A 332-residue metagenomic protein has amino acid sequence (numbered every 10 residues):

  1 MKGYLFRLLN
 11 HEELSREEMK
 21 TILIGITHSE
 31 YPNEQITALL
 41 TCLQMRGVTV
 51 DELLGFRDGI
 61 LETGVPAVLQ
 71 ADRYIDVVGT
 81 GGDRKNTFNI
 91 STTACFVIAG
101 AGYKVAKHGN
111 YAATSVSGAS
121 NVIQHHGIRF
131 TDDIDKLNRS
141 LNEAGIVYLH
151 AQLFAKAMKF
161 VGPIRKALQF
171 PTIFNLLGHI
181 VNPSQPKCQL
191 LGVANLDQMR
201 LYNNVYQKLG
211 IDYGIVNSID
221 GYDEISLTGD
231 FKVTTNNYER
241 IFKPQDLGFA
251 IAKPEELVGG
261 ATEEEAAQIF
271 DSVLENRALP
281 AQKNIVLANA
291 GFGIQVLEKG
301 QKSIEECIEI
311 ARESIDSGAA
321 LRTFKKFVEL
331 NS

Functional and structural regions predicted by a protein language model:
M1-T87, A101, V105, A252-L257 (+4 more regions): Acidic, glycine/proline-rich low-complexity segments that act as flexible tails and inter-domain linkers
L9, V77-T80, T87, K107 (+4 more regions): Short glycine/serine/threonine-biased micro-segments
E17, E34, D51, D135 (+2 more regions): Residues in well-ordered alpha-helical elements
A38, T93-V97, I285, N289-F292: Short amphipathic alpha-helical face segments that pack within enzyme cores and frequently flank/anchor catalytic
L43, G109, G192-N195: Short loop or secondary-structure boundary microenvironments that flank and position key functional residues
G59-A67, T87, G102, Q124-T131 (+1 more regions): Glycine-rich anion-binding loops and their surrounding alpha/beta cores
A71-V77, C95, A99, P183-C188: Long, low-complexity, intrinsically disordered polar/charged segments
G79, D83-S140: A generic, well-ordered mixed alpha/beta core segment in the N-terminal half of proteins
